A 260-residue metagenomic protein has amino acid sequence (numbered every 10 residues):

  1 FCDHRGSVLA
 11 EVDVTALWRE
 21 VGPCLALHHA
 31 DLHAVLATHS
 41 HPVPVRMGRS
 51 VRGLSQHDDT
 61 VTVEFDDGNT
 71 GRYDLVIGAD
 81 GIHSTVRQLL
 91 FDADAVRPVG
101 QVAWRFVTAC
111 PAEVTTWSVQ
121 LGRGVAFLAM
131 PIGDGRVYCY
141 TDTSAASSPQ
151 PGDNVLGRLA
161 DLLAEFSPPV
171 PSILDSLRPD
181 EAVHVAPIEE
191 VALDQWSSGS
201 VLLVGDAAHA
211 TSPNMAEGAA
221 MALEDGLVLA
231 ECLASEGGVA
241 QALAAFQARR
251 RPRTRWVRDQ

Functional and structural regions predicted by a protein language model:
F1-F91, A95-V107, A146-A160, E189: Conserved N-terminal helical subregion
V12-D13, L90, G133, L174 (+2 more regions): Short, flexible helix/strand-to-coil boundary loops that buttress conserved ligand/catalytic motifs in alpha/beta
D13-A16, R136-D142: Short, basic/glycine-rich phosphate-binding loops at helix/coil junctions that contact nucleotide phosphates
R49, C110, R123-V125, G133 (+2 more regions): FAD/FMN-dependent oxidoreductases across multiple families
Q56-H57, M130-D134: Short beta-strand micro-motifs enriched in acidic
V61, A126-F127, R136-V137: Hydrophobic residues embedded in beta-strands of well-ordered beta-sheets
I77-G78, W104, R178, A182-Q260: Conserved mid-domain beta->alpha element of the FAD-binding
V99-P131: Flavin-dependent oxidoreductases
